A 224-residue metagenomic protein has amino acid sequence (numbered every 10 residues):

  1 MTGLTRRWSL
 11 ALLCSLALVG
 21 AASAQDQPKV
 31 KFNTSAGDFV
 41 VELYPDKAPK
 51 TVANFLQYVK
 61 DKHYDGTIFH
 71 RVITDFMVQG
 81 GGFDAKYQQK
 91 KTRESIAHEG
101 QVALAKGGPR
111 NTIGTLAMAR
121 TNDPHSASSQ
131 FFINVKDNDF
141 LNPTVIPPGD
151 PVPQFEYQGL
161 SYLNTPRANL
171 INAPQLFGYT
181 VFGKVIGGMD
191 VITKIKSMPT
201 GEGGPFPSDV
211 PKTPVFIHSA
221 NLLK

Functional and structural regions predicted by a protein language model:
T2-L4, L13-C14, G20-K224: Cyclophilin-like peptidyl-prolyl cis-trans isomerases
